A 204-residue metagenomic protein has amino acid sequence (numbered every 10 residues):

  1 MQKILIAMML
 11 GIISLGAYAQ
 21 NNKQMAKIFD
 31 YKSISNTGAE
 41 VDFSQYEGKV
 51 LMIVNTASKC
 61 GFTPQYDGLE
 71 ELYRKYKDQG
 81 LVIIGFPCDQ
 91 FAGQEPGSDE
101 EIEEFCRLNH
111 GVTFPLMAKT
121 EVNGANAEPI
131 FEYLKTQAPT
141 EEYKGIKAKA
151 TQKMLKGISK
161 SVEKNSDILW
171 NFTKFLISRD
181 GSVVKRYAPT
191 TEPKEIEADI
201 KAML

Functional and structural regions predicted by a protein language model:
M1-I4: Positively charged n-region of N-terminal signal peptides that target proteins for export
L10-A17: Hydrophobic h-region of N-terminal signal peptides that target proteins for export in Gram-negative bacteria
Q20-S44: N-terminal "domain-start" segment that seeds a small globular fold
E47-V50, S58-K59, T63-P87, C106-H110: Conserved helix-turn-beta segment immediately C-terminal to the redox Cys motif in thioredoxin-like folds
G80-G97, T113-G124: Thiol-based oxidoreductase modules, predominantly thioredoxin-like and allied folds used for disulfide exchange
G111-A188: Thiol/selenol-based redox catalytic cores and closely related redox-interacting motifs
K185-L204: Non-catalytic, surface beta->alpha helical segment in thiol-disulfide oxidoreductase systems
